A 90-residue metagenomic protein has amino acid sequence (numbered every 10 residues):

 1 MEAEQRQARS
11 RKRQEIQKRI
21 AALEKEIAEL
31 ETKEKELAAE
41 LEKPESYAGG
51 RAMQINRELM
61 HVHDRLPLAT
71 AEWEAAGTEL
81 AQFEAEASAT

Functional and structural regions predicted by a protein language model:
M1-T90: Charged, heptad-repeat coiled-coil alpha-helices that serve as long linker/dimerization "arms" in large NTP-dependent
